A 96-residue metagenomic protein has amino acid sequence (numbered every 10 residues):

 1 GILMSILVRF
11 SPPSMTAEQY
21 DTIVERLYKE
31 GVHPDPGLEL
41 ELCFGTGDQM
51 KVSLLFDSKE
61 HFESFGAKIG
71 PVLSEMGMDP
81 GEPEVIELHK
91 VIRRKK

Functional and structural regions predicted by a protein language model:
G1-S53, D57-P71, G77-K96: Short S/T/G/P-rich N-terminal loop/turn motif that feeds into the first structured element of a domain
